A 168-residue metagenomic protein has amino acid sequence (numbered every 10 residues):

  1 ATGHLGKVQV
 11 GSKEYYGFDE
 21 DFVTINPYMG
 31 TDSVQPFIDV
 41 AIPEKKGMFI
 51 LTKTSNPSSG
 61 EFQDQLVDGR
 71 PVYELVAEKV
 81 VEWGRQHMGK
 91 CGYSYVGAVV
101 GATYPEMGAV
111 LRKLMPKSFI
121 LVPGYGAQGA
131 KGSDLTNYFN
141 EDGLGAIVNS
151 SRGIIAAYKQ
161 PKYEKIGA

Functional and structural regions predicted by a protein language model:
A1-G97: Conserved anion-binding
Y15-Y16, Y28, Y73, Y93-Y95 (+5 more regions): Sequence-level detector for tyrosine residue identity
S33, G60, G108, Y158-Q160: Short acidic, gly/pro-rich beta-turn/loop elements at beta-sheet edges and active-site/ligand-binding grooves
V34-Q35, G132-S133, P161: Conserved strand-to-helix beginnings and helix N-cap segments that scaffold or border functional pockets
D39-I42, Q65-D68, R112-K117, T136-N140 (+1 more regions): Short, solvent-exposed amphipathic alpha-helical segments in soluble enzyme and RNA/protein-processing domains
M48, N149, G153-A168: Active-site or pore-adjacent capping/gating segments
A98, A102-N149, G153-A157: A C-terminal functional module that forms or caps the active site or interfaces directly with catalytic machinery
